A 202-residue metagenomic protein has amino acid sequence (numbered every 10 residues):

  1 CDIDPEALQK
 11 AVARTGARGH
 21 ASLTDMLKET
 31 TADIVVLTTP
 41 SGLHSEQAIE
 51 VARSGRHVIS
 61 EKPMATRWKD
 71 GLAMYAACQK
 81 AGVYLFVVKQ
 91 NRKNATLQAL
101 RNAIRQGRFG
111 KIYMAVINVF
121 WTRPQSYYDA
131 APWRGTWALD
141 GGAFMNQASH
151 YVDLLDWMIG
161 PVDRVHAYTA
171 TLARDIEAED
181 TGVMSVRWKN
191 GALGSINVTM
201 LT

Functional and structural regions predicted by a protein language model:
C1-V12: NAD(P)-binding Rossmann-fold cofactor-contacting core
I3, T15-A77: Beta-loop-alpha module in the N-terminal Rossmann-like domain of NAD(P)-dependent dehydrogenases, especially those
A21, I59-S60, L85-V87, I196: Hydrophobic residues in well-ordered beta-strands that form the structural core
I34, M114, L193: Short, Asp-centered acidic motifs that coordinate Mg2+ and/or phosphate in catalytic or ligand-binding sites
A73-Q90, G110-I117: Rossmann-fold dehydrogenase core element
N91-I176: Predominantly a Rossmann-like dinucleotide-binding segment in NAD(P)-dependent oxidoreductases
R174-E179, K189-T202: NAD(P)-dinucleotide binding in Rossmann-like oxidoreductases
